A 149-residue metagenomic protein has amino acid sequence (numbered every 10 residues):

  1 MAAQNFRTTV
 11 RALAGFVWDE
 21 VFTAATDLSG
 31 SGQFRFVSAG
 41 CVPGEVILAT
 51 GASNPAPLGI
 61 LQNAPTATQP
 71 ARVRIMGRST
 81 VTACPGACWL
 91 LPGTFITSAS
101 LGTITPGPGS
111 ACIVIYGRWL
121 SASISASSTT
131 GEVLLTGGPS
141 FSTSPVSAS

Functional and structural regions predicted by a protein language model:
M1-S149: Surface-exposed, low-hydrophobicity beta-strand/loop segments enriched in small/polar/acidic residues
